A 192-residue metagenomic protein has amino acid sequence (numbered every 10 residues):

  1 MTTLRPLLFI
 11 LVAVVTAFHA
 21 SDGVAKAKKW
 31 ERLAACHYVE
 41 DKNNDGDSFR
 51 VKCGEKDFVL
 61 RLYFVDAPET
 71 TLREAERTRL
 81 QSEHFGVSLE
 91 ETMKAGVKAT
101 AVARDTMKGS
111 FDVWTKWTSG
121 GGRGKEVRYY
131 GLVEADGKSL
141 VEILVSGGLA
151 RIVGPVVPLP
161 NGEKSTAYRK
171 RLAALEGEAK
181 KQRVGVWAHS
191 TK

Functional and structural regions predicted by a protein language model:
M1-L8: Bacterial N-terminal signal peptides that target proteins for export
R5, F18-K192: Small beta-barrel nucleic-acid-binding modules, primarily SNase/OB-fold domains and secondarily Tudor-like barrels
L8-A17: Bacterial N-terminal signal peptides
